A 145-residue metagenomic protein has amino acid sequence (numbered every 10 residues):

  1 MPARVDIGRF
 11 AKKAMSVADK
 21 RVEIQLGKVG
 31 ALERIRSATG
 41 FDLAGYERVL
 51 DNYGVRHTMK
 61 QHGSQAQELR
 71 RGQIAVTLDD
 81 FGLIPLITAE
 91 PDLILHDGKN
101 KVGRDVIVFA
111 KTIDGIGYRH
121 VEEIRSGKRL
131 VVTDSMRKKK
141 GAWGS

Functional and structural regions predicted by a protein language model:
M1-S145: Ribonuclease/tRNase effector modules and their secretory precursors
